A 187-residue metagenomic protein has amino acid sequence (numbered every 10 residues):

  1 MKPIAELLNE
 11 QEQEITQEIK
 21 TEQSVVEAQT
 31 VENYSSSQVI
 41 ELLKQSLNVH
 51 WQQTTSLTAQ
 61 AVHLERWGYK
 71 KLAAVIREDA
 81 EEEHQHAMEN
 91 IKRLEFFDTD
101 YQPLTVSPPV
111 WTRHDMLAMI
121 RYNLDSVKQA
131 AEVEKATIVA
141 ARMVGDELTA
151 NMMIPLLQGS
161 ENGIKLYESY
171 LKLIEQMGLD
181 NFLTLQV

Functional and structural regions predicted by a protein language model:
M1-V187: Iron-associated oxidoreductase/ferritin-like identity signal
